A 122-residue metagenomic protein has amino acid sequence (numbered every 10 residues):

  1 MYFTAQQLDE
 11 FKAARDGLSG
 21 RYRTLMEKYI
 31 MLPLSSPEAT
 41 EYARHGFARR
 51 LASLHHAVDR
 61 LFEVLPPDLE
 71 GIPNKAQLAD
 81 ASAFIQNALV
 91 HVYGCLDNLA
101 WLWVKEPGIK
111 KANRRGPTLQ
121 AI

Functional and structural regions predicted by a protein language model:
M1-I85: Charged alpha-helical initiation segments
A43-R44, P73-I122: Short non-catalytic regulatory patches outside canonical folded cores
